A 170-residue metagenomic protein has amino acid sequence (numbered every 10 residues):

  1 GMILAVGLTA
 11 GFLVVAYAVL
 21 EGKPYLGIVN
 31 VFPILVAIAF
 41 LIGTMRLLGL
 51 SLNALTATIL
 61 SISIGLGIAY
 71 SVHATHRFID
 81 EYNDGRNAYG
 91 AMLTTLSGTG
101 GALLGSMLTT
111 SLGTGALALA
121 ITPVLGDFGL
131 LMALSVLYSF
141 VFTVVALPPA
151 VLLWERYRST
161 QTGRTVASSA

Functional and structural regions predicted by a protein language model:
G1-A170: Membrane-embedded transmembrane helical bundles of large multi-pass transporters/channels
